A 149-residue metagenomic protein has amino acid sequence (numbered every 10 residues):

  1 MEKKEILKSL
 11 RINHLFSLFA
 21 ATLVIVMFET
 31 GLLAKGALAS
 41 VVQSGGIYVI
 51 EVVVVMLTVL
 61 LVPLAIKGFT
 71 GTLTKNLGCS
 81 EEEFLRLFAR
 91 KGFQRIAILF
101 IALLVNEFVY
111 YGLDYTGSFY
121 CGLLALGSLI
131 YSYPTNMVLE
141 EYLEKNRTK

Functional and structural regions predicted by a protein language model:
M1-L23, L77-E82, E141-E144, T148: Cytosolic-side membrane-entry/anchor segment at the start of a transmembrane helix
A21-L32, A65-I66, I130: Alpha-helical transmembrane segments of multi-pass membrane proteins
L32-S44: Membrane-interface helix termini and inter-helical loops of multi-pass transporters
S44-L61: Alpha-helical transmembrane segments
V62-R86: Membrane-helix interface/capping segments
F84-R95: Short, amphipathic, aromatic/basic-enriched membrane-interface segments that mark the entry/exit of transmembrane
I98-C121: Alpha-helical transmembrane segments and their membrane-interface junctions in multi-pass membrane proteins
C121-K149: Alpha-helical transmembrane segments and their immediate juxtamembrane interface regions
